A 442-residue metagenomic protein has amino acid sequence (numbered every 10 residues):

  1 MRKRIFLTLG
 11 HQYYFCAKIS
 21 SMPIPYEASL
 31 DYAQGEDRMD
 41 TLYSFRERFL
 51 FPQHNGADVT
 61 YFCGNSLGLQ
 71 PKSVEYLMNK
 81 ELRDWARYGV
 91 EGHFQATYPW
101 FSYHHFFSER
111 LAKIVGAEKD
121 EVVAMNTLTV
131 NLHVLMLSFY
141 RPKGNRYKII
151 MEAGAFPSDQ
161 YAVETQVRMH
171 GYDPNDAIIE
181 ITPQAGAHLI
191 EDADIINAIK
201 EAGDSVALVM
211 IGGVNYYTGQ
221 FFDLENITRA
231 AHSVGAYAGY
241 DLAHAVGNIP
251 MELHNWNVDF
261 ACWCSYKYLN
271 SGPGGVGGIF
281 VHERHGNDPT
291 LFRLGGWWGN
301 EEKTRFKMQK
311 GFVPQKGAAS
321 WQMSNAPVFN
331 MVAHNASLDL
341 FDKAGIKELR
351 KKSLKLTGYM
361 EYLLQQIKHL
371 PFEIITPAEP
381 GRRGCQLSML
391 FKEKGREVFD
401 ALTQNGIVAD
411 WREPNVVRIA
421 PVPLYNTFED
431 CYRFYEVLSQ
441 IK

Functional and structural regions predicted by a protein language model:
R2-R4: Basic polycationic patches enriched in arginine
F15, I19-K442: Pyridoxal 5′-phosphate
